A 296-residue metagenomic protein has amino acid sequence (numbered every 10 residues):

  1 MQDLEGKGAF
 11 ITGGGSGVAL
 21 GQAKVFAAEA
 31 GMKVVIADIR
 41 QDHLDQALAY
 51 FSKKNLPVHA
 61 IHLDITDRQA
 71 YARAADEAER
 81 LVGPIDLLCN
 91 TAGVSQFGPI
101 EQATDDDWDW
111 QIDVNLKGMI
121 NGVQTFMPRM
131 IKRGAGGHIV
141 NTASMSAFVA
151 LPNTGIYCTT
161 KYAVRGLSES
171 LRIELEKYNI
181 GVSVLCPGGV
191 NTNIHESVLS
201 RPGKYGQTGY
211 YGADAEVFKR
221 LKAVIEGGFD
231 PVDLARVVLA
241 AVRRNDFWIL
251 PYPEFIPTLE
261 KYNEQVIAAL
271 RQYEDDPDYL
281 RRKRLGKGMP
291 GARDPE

Functional and structural regions predicted by a protein language model:
Q2-V35: Canonical Rossmann dinucleotide-binding motif of NAD(H)/NADP(H)-dependent dehydrogenases/reductases, specifically
G31-Q46: Conserved glycine-rich Rossmann-like NAD(P)H-binding loop of the short-chain dehydrogenase/reductase
Q41-D42, I61-R73, D105: The beta1-alpha1 cofactor-binding region of Rossmann-like NAD(H)/NADP(H)-dependent oxidoreductases
P99-I100, T104-I112: Substrate-binding pocket helix/loop in short-chain dehydrogenase/reductase
V123, T160: Active-site helix of classical SDR
S144: Residue(s) in the substrate-gating loop at a strand-loop-helix junction that position the organic substrate next
K177-P253: SDR active-site lid
